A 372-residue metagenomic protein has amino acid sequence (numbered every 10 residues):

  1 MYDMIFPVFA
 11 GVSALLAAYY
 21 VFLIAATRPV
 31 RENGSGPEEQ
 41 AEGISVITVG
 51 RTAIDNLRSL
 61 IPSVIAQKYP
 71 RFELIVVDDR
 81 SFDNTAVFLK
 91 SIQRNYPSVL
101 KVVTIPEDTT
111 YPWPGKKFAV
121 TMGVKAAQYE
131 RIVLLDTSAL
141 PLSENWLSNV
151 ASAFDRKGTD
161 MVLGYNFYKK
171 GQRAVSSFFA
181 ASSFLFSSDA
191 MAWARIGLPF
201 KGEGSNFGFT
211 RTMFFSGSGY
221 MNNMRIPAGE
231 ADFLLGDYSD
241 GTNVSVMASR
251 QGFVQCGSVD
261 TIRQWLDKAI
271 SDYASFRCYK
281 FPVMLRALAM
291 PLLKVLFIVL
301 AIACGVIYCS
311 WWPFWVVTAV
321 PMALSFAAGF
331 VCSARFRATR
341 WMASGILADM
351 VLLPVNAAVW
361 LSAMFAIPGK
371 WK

Functional and structural regions predicted by a protein language model:
M1-E38, N356: N-terminal membrane-anchoring/stem segments of glycan-assembly enzymes
P29-V30, A53-A66: Short, well-formed alpha-helical segments that are part of the catalytic scaffolds of diverse glycosyltransferases
E38, A287-P368: Membrane-embedded multi-pass helical conduit in multi-pass membrane proteins, especially envelope-biosynthetic
E42-S45, E73: Cell-envelope/extracellular polymer assembly enzymes that use nucleotide-activated donors
I61-T109: Acidic donor-binding segment of Leloir-type glycosyltransferases
N84, D136-S152: Acidic donor-binding/catalytic loop of UDP-sugar-dependent glycosyltransferases, especially processive GT2
V120, I132: Short aromatic/hydrophobic "clamp" motif used to bind/position activated sugar donors
F154-F186, T212-F215, G219-M284: Catalytic donor/gating beta->alpha subdomain of glycosyltransferases that bind UDP-sugars
